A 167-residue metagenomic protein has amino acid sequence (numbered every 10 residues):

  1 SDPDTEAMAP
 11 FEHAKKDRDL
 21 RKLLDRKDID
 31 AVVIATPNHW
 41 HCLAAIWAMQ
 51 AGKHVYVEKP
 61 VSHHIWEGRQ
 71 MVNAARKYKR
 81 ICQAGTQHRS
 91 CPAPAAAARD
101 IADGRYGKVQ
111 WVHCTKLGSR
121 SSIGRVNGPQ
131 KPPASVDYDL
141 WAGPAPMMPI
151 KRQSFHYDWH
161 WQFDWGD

Functional and structural regions predicted by a protein language model:
S1, V33, Q110-H113, A142: Residues embedded in well-ordered beta-strands within globular domains across many folds
S1-V57, H63-I81: N-terminal glycine-/serine-/threonine-rich beta1-alpha1-beta2 phosphate-ribose binding loop of Rossmann-like
D4, R21-L23, R89, K116 (+1 more regions): Residue-level detector of flexible, active-site-proximal loop/helix-junction positions within diverse enzyme catalytic
E6-M8, R26, R120-I123, P149-K151: Short, solvent-exposed loop/turn elements at domain surfaces
I29-D30, G107, M147: A general structural signal for well-ordered secondary-structure junctions
V33, C42, H88-S90, M148-I150: Redox-cofactor-proximal catalytic regions of oxidoreductases
H39, H54-Y56, V61-L140: A contiguous active-site-proximal alpha/beta segment in oxidoreductase catalytic domains
Q130, A134-D167: Glycine-rich, aromatic-lined ligand/substrate-binding cores of catalytic and carbohydrate-binding domains
